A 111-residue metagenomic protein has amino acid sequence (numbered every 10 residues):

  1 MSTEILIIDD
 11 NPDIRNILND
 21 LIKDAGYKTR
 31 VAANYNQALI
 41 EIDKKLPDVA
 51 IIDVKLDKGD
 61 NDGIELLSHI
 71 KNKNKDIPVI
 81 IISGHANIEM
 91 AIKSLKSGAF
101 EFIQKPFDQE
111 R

Functional and structural regions predicted by a protein language model:
S2, L46-D48, N72-P78: His-Asp phosphorelay/catalytic-motif detector in bacterial-type signaling
P12-R30, N36: Two-component/phosphorelay signaling modules centered on CheY-like receiver
I40, D62-D76, K93: Short amphipathic alpha-helix used as the core "switch/output" element in two-component signaling
K45-L56: Active-site beta3 strand of CheY-like receiver
N87-E89, F107-R111: C-terminal output helix
I103-K105: A Lys-centered signature of the CheY-like receiver
